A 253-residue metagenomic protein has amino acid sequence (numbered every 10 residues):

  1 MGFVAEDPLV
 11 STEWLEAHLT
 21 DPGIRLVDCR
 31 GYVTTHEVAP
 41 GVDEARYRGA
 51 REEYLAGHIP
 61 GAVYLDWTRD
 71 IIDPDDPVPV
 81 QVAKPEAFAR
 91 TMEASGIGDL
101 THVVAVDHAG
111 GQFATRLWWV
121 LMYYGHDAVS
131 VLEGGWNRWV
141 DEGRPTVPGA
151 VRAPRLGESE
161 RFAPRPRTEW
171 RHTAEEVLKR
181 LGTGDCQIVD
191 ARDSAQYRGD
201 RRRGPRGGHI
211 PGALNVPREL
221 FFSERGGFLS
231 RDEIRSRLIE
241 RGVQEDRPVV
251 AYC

Functional and structural regions predicted by a protein language model:
M1-C253: Cytosolic catalytic domains that perform sulfur/thiol-centered chemistry
